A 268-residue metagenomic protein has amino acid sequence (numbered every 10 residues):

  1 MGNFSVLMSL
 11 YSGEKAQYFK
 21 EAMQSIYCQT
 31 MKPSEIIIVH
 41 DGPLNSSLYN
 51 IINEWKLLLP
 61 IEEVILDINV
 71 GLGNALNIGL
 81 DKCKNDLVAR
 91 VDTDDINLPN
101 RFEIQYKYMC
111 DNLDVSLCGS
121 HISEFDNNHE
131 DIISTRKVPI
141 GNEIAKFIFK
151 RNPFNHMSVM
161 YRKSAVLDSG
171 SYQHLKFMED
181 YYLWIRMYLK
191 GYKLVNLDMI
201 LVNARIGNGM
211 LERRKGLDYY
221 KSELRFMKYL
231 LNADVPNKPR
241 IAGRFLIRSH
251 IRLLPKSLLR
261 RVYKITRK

Functional and structural regions predicted by a protein language model:
M1-Y27: N-proximal low-complexity "stem/linker" segments adjacent to membrane-targeting elements
V6-S9, V138-L217: Conserved nucleotide-sugar donor-binding catalytic segment
M23-I65: Acidic donor-binding segment of Leloir-type glycosyltransferases
L66-C83, I104: Glycine-rich, basic loop-to-helix element that forms the pyrophosphate-binding segment of sugar-nucleotide handling
V88: Short aromatic/hydrophobic "clamp" motif used to bind/position activated sugar donors
D92-I96, H121: The conserved acidic donor/metal-binding loop of glycosyltransferases
N100-I133: Conserved donor NDP-sugar-binding/catalytic core segment of glycosyltransferases
A204, E212-N237: Catalytic core of nucleotide-sugar-dependent glycosyltransferases
